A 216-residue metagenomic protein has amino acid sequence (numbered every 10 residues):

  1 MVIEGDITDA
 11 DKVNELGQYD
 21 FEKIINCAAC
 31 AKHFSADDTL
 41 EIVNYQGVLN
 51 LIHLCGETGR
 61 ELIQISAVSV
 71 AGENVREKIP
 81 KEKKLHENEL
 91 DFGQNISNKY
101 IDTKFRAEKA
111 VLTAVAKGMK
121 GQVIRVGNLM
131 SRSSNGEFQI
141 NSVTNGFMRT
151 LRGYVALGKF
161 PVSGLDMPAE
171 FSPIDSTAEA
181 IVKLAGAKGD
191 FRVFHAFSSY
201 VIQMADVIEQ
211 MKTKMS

Functional and structural regions predicted by a protein language model:
E4-Q46, L54-T58, L62: NAD(P)H-binding glycine-rich loop region in Rossmannoid oxidoreductase-like domains and their noncatalytic homologs
N26, I42, Q46-K99, K120-Q122: Conserved Rossmann-fold NAD(P)-dependent oxidoreductase catalytic core, especially the SDR/UDP-sugar
C30-K32, V68-V75, G127-M130: Active-site segment of SDR-like NAD(P)-dependent oxidoreductases
A36, D91-Q94, N135, N141 (+3 more regions): A conserved pocket-lining segment of Rossmann-fold NAD(P)-dependent short-chain dehydrogenase/reductase
E41-I42, H86, I96-F105, I140-T144 (+2 more regions): Short-chain dehydrogenase/reductase
Y45-L51, T103-V111, T150: Conserved catalytic Lys-bearing alpha helix of Rossmann-like short-chain dehydrogenase/reductases
E108-Q139: Conserved beta-loop-beta element that borders a ligand/cofactor-binding pocket
A180-S216: Mid/C-terminal beta-alpha module of Rossmann-like enzyme folds, strongest in SDR-family dehydrogenases/epimerases
